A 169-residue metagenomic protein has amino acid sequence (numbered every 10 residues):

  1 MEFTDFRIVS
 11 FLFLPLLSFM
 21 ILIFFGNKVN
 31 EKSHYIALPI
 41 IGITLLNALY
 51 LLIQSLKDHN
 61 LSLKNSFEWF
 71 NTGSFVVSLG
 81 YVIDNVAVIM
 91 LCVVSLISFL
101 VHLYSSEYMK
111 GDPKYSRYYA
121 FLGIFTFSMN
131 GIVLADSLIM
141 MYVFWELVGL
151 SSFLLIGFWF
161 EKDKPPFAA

Functional and structural regions predicted by a protein language model:
M1-S10, F24-A120: Transmembrane helix-loop-helix hairpins at membrane boundaries of multipass inner-membrane proteins
F11, G80-Y81, V133, Y142: Residue-level signal for helical boundary/lining positions with a hydrophobic bias
L14-L17, T44, V94-V101, G123-T126 (+1 more regions): Membrane-embedded alpha-helical core segments of multi-pass
P15, I36, D84, S137 (+1 more regions): Divalent metal-coordination and catalytic microenvironments
N30, Y118-A169: Alpha-helical multi-pass transmembrane bundles of energy-transducing inner-membrane proteins
